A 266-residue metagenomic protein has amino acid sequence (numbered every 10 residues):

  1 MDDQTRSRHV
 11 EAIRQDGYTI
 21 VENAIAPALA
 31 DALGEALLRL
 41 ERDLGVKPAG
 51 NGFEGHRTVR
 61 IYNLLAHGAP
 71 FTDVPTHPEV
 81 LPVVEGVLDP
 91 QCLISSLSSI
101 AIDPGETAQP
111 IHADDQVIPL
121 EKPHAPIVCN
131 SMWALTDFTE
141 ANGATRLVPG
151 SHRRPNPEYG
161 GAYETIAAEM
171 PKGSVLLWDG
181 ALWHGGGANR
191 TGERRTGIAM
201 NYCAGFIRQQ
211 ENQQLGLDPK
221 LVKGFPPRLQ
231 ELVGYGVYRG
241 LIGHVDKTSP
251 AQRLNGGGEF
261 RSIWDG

Functional and structural regions predicted by a protein language model:
M1-D16, V21-E121: Non-heme Fe(II)-dependent double-stranded beta-helix
R57, H67, S95, I127-C129 (+3 more regions): Residues that flank catalytic or metal-binding motifs in active/ligand-binding sites
A66, P75-T76, V148, W178 (+1 more regions): A conserved hydrophobic position in a structured secondary element of the catalytic/binding core that shapes
P70, V80-V83, S131-A134, L182-G185: Short, hydrophobic/aromatic alpha-helical segments in well-folded domains
V80, P90, D103-E106, D137-E140 (+4 more regions): Short, charged/polar surface micro-motifs in flexible loops or helix N-caps
S96-S99, S131-W133, I198-Y202: A structural signal for short, well-ordered beta-strand segments
E106-M170, I207-L217: Catalytic core of non-heme Fe(II) oxygenases with the double-stranded beta-helix
R154-L177, A181-L182, G187-G266: Conserved double-stranded beta-helix
